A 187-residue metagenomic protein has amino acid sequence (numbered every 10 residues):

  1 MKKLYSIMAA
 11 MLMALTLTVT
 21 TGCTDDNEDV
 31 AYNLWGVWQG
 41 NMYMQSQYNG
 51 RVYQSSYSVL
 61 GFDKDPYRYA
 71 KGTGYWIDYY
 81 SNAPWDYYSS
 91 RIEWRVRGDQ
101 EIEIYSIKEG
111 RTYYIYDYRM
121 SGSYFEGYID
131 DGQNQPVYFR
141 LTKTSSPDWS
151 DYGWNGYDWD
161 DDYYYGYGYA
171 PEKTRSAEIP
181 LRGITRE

Functional and structural regions predicted by a protein language model:
M1-A9: Bacterial N-terminal signal peptides that target proteins for export
L15-M42, T144-S150, D160-D161, L181: Bacterial Sec-dependent N-terminal signal peptides
N27-D63: N-terminal export/targeting and maturation segments
G40, R68-D78, E101-S106, Y124-D131 (+1 more regions): Short hydrophobic/aromatic-rich beta-strand segments that constitute the beta-sheet cores of beta-sandwich/beta-barrel
Q45, Y75-D86, I107-T112, D131-Q135: Short, solvent-exposed aromatic-acidic interface loops
R51-E101: N-terminal glycine/threonine-rich, aromatic-flanked beta-hairpin/loop signature
Y87-V96, Y128-E187: Edge beta-strand at a domain terminus
Q100-R119: An anionic, turn-rich surface loop/hairpin at beta-sheet edges that serves as a generic interaction/coordination patch
